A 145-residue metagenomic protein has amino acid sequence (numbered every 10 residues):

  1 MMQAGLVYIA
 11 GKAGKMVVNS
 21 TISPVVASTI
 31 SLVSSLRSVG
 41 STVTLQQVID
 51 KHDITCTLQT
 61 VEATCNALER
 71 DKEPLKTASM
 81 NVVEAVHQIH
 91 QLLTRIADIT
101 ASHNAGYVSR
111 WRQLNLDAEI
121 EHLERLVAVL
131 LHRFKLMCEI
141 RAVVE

Functional and structural regions predicted by a protein language model:
M1-K72, R141: N-terminal amphipathic alpha-helical segments
I54-E145: Charged, amphipathic alpha-helical interaction modules
